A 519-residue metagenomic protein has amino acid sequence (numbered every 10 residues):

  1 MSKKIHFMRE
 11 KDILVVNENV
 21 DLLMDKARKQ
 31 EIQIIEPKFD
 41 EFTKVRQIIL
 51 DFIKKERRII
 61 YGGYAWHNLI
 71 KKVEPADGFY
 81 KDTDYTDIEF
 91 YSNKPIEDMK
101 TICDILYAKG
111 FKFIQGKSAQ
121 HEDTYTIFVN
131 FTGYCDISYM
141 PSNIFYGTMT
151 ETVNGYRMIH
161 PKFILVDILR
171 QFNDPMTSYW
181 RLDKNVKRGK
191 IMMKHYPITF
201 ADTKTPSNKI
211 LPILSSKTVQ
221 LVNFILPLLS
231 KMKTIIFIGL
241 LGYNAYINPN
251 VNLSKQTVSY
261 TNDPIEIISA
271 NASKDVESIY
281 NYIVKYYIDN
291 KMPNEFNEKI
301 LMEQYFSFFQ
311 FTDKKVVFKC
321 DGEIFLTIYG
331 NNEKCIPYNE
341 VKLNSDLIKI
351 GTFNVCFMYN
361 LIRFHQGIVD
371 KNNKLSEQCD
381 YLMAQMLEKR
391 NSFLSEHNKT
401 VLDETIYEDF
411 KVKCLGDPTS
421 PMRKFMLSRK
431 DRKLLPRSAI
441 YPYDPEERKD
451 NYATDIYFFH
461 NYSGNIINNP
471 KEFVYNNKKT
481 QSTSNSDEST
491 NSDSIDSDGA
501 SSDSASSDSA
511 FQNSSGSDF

Functional and structural regions predicted by a protein language model:
M1-K44, V153-N223, I467-T480, S515: N-terminal regions immediately upstream of nucleotidyltransferase
K4-N17, D21, D202-K209, S215 (+2 more regions): C-terminal, non-catalytic extensions of nucleic-acid polymerases
F42-I96, L221-S273: Active-site nucleotide-donor binding segment shared across nucleotidyl transfer reactions
I48-I49, K55-I59, G63, G133 (+14 more regions): Non-catalytic helical "accessory" subdomain of NTase-fold nucleotidyltransferases
I96-C103, S273-Y280: Short, conserved charged micro-motifs
C103-Y146, Y282-P337: Conserved catalytic core of two-metal-ion nucleotidyltransferases
K117-Q120, I144, M149, V153-Y196 (+2 more regions): Activation on extended, non-transmembrane soluble regions of large proteins
D487-D498, D503, D508-D518: Asp/Glu-rich intrinsically disordered low-complexity tracts
